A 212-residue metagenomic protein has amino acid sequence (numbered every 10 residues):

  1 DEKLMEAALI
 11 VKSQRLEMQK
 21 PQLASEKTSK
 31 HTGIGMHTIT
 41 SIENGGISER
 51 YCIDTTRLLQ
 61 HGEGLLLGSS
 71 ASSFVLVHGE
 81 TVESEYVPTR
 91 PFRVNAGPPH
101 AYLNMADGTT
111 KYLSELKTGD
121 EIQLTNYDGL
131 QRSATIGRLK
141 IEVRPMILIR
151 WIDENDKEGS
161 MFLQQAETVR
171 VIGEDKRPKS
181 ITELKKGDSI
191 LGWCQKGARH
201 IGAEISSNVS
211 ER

Functional and structural regions predicted by a protein language model:
D1-F92, D107-G108: N-terminal intrinsically disordered, low-complexity, charge/repeat-rich segments that act as generic
G97, L113-K117, L184: Short, well-ordered loop/turn sites that connect or cap secondary structure elements
G108, E121, Y127-D128, S189 (+1 more regions): Short, surface-exposed secondary-structure boundary micro-motifs
G108, G129, E154-E158: Glycine-centered tight beta-turn/hairpin loop motif at sheet-sheet or coil-to-beta transitions
T109-Y112, S180: Short, conserved secondary-structure segments in the cores of folded domains
K111-Y112, L116-L139: C-terminal structural cap/anchor segments
L130-I152, G202-R212: Short, compositionally biased
I147-I201: Glycine- and charge-enriched low-complexity intrinsically disordered segments
